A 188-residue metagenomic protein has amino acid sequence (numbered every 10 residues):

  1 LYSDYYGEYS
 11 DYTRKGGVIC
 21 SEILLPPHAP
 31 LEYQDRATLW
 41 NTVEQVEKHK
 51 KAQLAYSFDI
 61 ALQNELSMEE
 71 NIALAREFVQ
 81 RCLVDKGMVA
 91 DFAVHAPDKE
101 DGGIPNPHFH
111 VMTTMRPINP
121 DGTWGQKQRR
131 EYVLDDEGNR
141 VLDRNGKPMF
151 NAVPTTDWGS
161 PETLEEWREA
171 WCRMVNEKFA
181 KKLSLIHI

Functional and structural regions predicted by a protein language model:
L1-I186: N-terminal nicking endonuclease/strand-transfer module with a His-rich metal-binding environment and a catalytic Tyr
